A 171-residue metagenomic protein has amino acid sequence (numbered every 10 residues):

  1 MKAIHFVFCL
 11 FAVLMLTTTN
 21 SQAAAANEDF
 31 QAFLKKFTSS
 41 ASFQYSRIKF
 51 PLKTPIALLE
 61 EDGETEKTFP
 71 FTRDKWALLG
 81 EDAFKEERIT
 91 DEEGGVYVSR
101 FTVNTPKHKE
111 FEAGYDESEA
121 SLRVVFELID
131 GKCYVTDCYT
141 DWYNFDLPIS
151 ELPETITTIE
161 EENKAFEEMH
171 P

Functional and structural regions predicted by a protein language model:
M1-F6: Positively charged n-region of N-terminal signal peptides that target proteins for export
V7-T17: Bacterial N-terminal signal peptides
T19-A24: Sec/Tat signal peptide C-region and signal peptidase I cleavage site
A26-Q44: Short, aromatic-enriched amphipathic alpha-helices that serve as compact interaction elements
Q44-K53: Surface-exposed patches in mature extracellular/periplasmic domains of secreted proteins
A57-E119: Surface-exposed, charged secondary-structure patches
E119-E154: Short beta-strand edge/turn micro-motifs at domain boundaries
E168-P171: Short, solvent-exposed mixed-charge patches
